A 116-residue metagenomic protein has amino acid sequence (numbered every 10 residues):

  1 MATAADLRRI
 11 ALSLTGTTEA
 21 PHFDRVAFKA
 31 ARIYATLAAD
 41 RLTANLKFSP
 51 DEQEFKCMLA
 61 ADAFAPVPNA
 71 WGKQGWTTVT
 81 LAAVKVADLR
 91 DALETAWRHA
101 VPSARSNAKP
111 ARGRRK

Functional and structural regions predicted by a protein language model:
M1-K116: Charge-dense, helix-prone N-terminal extensions
